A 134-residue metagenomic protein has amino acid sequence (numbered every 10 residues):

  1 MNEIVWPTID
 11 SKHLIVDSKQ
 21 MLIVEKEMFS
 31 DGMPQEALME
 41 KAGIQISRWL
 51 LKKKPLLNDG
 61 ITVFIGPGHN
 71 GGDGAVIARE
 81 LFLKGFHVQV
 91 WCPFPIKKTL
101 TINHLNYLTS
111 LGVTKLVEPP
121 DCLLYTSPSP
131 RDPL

Functional and structural regions predicted by a protein language model:
M1-L56: Positively charged, low-complexity intrinsically disordered leader regions
I23, E40-I44, G72, V76 (+2 more regions): A broad detector of short, well-ordered amphipathic alpha-helices that serve as recognition/interaction surfaces
S30, R48, L83, R131-D132: Charged, amphipathic alpha-helical interaction segments
R48-L124: Nucleotide and nucleotide-moiety/phosphate-recognizing core
Y125-L134: Single conserved hydrophobic/aromatic residue that forms the stacking wall/gate of nucleotide- or nucleobase-binding
